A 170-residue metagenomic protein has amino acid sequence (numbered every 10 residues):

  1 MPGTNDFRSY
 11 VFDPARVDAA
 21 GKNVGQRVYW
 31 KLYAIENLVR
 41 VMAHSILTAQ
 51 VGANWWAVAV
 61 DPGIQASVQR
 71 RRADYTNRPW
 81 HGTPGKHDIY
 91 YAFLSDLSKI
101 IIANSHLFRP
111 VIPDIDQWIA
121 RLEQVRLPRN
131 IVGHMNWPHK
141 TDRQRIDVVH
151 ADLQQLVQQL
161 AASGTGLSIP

Functional and structural regions predicted by a protein language model:
M1-P170: Amphipathic alpha-helical interface elements
